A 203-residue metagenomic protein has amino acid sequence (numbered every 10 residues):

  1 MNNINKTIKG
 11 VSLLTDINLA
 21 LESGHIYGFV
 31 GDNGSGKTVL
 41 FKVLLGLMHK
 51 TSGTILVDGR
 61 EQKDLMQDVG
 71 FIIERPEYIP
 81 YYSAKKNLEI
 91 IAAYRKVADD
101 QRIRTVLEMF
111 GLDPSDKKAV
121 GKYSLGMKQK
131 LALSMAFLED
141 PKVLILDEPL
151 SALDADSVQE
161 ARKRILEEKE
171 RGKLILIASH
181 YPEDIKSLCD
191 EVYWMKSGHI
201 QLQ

Functional and structural regions predicted by a protein language model:
V30-D32: The feature captures the beta-strand-to-loop junction immediately N-terminal to the Walker
L45: Helix-to-loop junction immediately C-terminal to a conserved catalytic motif
G53-L65: Conserved ABC transporter NBD signature motif
E89, D100-S115: Conserved ABC ATPase "signature" region
L144-E148: Catalytic Walker B motif of ABC-type/P-loop ATPase nucleotide-binding domains
A155-D156: Helix N-cap at the start of a conserved alpha-helix in ABC-type nucleotide-binding domains
